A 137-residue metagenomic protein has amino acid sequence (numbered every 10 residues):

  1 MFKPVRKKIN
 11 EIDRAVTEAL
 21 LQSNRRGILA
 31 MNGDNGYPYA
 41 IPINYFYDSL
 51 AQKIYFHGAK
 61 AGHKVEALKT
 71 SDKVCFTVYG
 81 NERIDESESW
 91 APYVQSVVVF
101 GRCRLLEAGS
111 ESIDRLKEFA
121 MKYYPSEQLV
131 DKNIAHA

Functional and structural regions predicted by a protein language model:
M1-Q22: Extreme N-terminal tail/first-helix region
F2-K7, N81-A137: Charged, gly/pro-rich active-site loop segments
N24-K60, F76: Short beta-strand segments
R25-R26, K73, Y124, Q128: Generic structural signal for secondary-structure transition and capping sites
Y55-E66, C103: Generic detector of contiguous secondary-structure segments
A61-V65, C75, R83-D85: Histidine-centered metal-chelating micro-motifs
L68-S71: Short nucleic-acid-contacting surface segments enriched for D/E, G, S/T with interspersed K/R
